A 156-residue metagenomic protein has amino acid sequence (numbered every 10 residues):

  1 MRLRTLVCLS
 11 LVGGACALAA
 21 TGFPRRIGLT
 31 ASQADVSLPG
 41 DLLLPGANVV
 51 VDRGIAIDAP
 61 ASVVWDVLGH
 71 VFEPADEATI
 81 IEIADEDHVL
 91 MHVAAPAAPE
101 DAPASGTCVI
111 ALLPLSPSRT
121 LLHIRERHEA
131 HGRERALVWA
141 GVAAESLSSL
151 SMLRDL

Functional and structural regions predicted by a protein language model:
M1-R2: N-terminal Lys/Arg-rich, disordered targeting/topogenic segments
T5-T79: Hydrophobic ligand-binding cavity/cleft-lining segments
L9, I81-I83, M152: Hydrophobic transmembrane signal anchors and adjacent membrane-proximal interface regions, especially in viral
T21, P45-V49, I83, A102-A104 (+1 more regions): A generic structural signal for short, solvent-exposed coil/turn residues that cap or connect secondary-structure
Q33, V93-L156: Beta-strand/loop substructures that line and gate deep hydrophobic ligand-binding cavities in soluble
R53-I55, A78-E82, G106-L115: Hydrophobic/aromatic beta-strand elements that line small-molecule binding cavities or substrate pockets in beta-rich
P60, E86, L115-S118: Short strand-connecting beta-turns/loops that link adjacent beta-strands
I83-H92: Short, hydrophobic/aromatic-rich segments at coil-to-beta transitions
